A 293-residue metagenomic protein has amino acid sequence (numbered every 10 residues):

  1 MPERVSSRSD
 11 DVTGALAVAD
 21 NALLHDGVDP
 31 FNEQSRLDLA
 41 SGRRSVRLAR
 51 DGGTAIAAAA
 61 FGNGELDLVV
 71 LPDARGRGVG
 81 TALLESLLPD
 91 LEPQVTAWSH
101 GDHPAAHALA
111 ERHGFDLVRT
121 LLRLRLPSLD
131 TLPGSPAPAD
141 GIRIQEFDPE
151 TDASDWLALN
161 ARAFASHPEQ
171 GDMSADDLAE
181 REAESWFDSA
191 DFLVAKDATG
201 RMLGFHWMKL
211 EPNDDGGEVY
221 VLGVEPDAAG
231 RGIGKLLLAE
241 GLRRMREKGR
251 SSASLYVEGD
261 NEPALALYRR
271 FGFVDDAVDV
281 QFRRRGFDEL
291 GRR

Functional and structural regions predicted by a protein language model:
M1-L68, T81-L88: N-terminal charged segments
M1-S35, A137-G171, R293: Short amphipathic alpha-helix that is part of the acyltransferase structural core
P30-S45, A59-G64, E169-G223: A conserved beta-strand-loop-helix scaffold within acyl/acetyltransferase catalytic domains
A55, G62-E65, P72-G141, V280-F282: Acyl-donor-binding surface of acyltransferase catalytic domains
G64-R77, L222-A229, E258: A short, internal acetyl-CoA/4′-phosphopantetheine-binding micro-motif in the GNAT/acyltransferase core
L66-L68, V95-S99, V219, A253-V257: Conserved hydrophobic beta-strand within the GNAT/NAT acetyltransferase core sheet that lines the active-site cleft
G76-D90, V221-V224, G230-E247, L265-R270: Conserved acetyl-CoA-binding loop-helix of GNAT-fold acetyltransferases
R123-E150, S254-E262, A277-R293: C-terminal "cap" of GNAT-fold acetyltransferases
